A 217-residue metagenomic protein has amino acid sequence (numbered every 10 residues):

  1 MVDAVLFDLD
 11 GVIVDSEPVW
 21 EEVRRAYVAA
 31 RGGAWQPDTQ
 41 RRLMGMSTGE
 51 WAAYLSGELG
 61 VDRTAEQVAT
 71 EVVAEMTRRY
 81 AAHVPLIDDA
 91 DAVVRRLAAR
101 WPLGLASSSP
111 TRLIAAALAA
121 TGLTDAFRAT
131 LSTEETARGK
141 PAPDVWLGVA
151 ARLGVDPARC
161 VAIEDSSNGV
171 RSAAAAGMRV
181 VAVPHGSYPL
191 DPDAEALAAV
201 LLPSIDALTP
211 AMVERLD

Functional and structural regions predicted by a protein language model:
M1-D3, R95, T111-D217: Asp-based, Mg2+/Mn2+-dependent phosphohydrolase catalytic module
M1-R41: Active-site neighborhood of HAD-like aspartate-dependent phosphohydrolases
R25-V28, S47-V61, A117, A150: Helix-loop "lid/cap" segments that line or gate small-molecule binding pockets
G33-W35, V61, L123, G154-V155: Helix N-cap/coil-helix junction residues
A34, P102-L103, D156, R179: Residue-level detector of anion-binding/catalytic polar loops
A34, Y54-A92: Metal-dependent phosphoesterase signature
M46, A99-R100, L197: Structured helix-beta-strand junction loops
R78-L105, T111, A115: Short, acidic loop-to-helix structural element flanking the phosphoryl-transfer center in phosphate-processing enzymes
